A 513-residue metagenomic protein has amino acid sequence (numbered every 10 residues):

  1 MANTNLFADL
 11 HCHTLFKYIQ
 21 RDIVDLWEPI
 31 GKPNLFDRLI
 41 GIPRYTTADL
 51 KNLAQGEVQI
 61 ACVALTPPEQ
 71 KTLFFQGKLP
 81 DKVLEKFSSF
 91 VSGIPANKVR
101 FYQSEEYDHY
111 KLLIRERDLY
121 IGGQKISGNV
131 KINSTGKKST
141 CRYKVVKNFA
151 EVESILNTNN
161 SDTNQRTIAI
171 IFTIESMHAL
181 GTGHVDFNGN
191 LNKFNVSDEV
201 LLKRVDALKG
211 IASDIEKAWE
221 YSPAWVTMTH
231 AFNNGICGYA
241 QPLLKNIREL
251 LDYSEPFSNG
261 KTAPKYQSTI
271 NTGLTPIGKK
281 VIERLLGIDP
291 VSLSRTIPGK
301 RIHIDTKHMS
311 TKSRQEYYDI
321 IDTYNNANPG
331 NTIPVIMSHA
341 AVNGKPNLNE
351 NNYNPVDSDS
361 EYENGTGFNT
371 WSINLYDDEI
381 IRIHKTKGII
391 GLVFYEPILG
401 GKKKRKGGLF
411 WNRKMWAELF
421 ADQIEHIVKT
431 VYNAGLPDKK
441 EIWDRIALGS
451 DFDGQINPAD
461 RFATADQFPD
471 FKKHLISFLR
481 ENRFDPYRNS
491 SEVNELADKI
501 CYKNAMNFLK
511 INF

Functional and structural regions predicted by a protein language model:
M1-I297, K312-N331, V335-M337, A341-T366 (+1 more regions): N-terminal hydrophobic targeting/anchoring segments and the immediately downstream early-domain regions of hydrolases
I302-K307: Short catalytic-loop micro-motif centered on adjacent basic/acidic residues
